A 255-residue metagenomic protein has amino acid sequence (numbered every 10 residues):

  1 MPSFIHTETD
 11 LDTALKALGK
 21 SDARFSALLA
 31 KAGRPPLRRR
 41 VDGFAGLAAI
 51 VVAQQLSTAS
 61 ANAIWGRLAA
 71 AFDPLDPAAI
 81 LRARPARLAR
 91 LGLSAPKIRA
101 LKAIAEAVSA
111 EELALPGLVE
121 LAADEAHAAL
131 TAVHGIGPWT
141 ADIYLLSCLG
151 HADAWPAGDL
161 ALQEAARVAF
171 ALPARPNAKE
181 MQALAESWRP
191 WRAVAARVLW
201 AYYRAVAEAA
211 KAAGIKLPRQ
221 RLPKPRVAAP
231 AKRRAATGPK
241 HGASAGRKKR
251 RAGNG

Functional and structural regions predicted by a protein language model:
M1, I5-R38, A123-D124, S187 (+1 more regions): Active-site-proximal or metal-binding-adjacent scaffold patches in catalytic folds
S3-H6, S26-L29, G43-A45, A63 (+3 more regions): A short alpha-helix capping/helix-coil boundary motif
T7-T9, T13, T58, T131 (+2 more regions): Residue-identity detector for threonine
T13, G19-I50, S57-G66, A70-F72: A positional/architectural concept
P35-P36, L68-G253: Catalytic cores of DNA base-excision repair glycosylases
A49-I64, R90-K97, A195: A short secondary-structure junction motif
